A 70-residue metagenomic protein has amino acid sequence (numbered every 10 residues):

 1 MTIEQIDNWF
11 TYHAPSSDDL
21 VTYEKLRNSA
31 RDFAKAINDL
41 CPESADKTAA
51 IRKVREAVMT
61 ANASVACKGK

Functional and structural regions predicted by a protein language model:
M1-D46, A66-K70: Intrinsically disordered, low-complexity regulatory regions that flank transcription factor DNA-binding cores
D46-G69: Short, compact, well-ordered microdomains
